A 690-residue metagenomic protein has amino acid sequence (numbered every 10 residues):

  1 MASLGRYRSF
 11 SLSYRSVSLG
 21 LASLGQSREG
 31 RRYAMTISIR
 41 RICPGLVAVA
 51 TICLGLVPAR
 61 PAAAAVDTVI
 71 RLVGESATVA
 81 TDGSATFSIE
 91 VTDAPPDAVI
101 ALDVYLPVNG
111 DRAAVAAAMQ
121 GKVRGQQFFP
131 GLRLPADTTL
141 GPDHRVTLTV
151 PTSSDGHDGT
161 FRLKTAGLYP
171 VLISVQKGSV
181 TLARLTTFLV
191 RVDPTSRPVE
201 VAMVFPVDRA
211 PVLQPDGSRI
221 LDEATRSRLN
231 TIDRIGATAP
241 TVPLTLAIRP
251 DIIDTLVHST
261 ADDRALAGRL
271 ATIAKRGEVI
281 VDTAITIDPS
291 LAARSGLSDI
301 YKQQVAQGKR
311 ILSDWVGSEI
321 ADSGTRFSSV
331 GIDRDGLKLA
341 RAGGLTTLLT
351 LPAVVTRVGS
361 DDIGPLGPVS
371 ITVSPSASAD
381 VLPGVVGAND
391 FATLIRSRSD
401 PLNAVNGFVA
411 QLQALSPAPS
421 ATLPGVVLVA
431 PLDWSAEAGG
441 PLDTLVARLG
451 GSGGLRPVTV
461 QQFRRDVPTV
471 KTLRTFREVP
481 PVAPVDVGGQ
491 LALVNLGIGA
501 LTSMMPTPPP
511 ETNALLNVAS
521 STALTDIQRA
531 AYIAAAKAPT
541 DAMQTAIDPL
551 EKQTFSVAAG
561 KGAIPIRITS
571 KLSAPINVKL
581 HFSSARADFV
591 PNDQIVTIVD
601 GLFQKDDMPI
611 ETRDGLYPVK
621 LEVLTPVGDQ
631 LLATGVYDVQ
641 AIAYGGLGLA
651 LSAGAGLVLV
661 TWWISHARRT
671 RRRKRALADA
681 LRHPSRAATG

Functional and structural regions predicted by a protein language model:
Y33-A64, G654-H666: Secretory targeting and sorting signals
E90, R234-P240, L244, V257 (+3 more regions): Catalytic grooves of carbohydrate-active enzymes
K122-G159, V590-D614: Intrinsically disordered, low-complexity Pro/Gly/Ser/Thr-rich segments with frequent PxxP/GP/PP motifs and embedded
G156-L189, Y532, R613-L651, W663-T670: Terminal connector regions
V180-T272: Active-site beta->alpha N-cap acidic-glycine motif
R228-I248, T255-A321, R334-L348, R671: Catalytic alpha-helical scaffold of carbohydrate-active enzymes acting on polysaccharides/glycoconjugates
A523-G645: Membrane-proximal extracellular "stem/stalk" segments of glycoproteins immediately N-terminal to a transmembrane helix
R672-G690: Cytoplasmic C-terminal tails of single-pass
